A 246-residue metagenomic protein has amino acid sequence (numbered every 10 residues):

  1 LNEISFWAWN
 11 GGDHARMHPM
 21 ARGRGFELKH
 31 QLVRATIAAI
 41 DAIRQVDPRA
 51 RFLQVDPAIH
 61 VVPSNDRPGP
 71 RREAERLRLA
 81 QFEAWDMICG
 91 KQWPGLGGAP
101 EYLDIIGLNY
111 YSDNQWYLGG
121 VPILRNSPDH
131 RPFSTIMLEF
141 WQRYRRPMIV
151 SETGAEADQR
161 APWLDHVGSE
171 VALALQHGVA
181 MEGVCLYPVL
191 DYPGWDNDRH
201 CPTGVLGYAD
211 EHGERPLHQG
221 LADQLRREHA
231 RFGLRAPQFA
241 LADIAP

Functional and structural regions predicted by a protein language model:
L1-P246: Non-catalytic scaffold segments within catalytic domains of secreted glycoside hydrolases
